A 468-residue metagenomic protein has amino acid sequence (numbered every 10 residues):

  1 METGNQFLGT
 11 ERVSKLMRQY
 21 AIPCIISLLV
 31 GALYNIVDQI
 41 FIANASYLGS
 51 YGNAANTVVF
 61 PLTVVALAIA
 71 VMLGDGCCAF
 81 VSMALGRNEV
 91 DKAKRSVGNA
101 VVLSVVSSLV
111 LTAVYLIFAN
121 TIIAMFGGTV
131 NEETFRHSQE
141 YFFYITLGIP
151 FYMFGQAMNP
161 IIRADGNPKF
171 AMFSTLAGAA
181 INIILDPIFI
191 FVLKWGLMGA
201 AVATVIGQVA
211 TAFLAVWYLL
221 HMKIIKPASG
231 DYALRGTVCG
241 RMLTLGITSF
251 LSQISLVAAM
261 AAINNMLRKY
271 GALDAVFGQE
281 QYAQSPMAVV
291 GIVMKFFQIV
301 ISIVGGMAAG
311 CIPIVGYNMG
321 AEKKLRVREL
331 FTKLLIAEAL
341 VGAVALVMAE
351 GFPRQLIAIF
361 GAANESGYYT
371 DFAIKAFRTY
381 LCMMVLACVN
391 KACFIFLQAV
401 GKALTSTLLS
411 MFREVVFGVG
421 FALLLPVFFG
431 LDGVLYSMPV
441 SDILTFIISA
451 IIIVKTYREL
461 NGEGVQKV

Functional and structural regions predicted by a protein language model:
M1-A21, V81-G148, V192-I247, V315-M383 (+1 more regions): Short alpha-helical transmembrane segments in multi-pass integral membrane proteins
S14-L33, V37, L62-I69, L147 (+5 more regions): Residue-level signal for short hydrophobic patches within transmembrane helices of multi-pass membrane transporters
Q19-D38, Y144, G178, G207-T211 (+2 more regions): Transmembrane helical elements of multi-pass membrane transporters/channels
C24, L28, I40, A79 (+15 more regions): Transmembrane alpha-helix boundary and packing residues in multipass membrane permease domains and related
S27, Y144-R163, A171-A179, A200-F213 (+5 more regions): Short runs within selected transmembrane alpha-helices of multi-pass transporters and secretion channels
L29, L33-A54, I123-E132, I188-W195 (+5 more regions): Helix-terminus/linker motif at the lipid-water interface of multi-pass membrane proteins
S50-P61, S138, F142, A201 (+2 more regions): Small-residue hotspots at the loop-to-helix junctions and early N-terminal turns of transmembrane alpha-helices
N53-A113, Y152-A171, M287-V347, G351-P353 (+1 more regions): Small-residue-rich hydrophobic transmembrane alpha-helices
